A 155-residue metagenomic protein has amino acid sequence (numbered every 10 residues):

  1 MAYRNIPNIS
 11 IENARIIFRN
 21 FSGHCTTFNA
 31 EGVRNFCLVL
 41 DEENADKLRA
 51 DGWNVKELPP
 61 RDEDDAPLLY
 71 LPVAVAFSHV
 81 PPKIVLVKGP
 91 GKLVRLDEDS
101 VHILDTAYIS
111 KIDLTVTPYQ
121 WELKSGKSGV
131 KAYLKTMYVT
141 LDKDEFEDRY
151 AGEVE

Functional and structural regions predicted by a protein language model:
M1-P7, N13, K143-E155: Acidic, gly/ser/pro-rich intrinsically disordered tails
M1-P82: OB-fold ssDNA-binding interfaces and closely related basic DNA-contact patches used across DNA replication/repair
I6-I11, V85-V87, D105-K111: N-terminal start-of-chain detector that recognizes signal peptides and the immediate post-cleavage beginning
E31, D64, A107, V130-A132: A generic structural signal for short, non-catalytic loop/turn and secondary-structure boundary residues
V39-D41, Y119, T140: Solvent-exposed residues in well-ordered beta-strands and their adjoining turns, especially edge/terminal strands
L71-V101: Beta-strand/loop nucleic-acid-binding surfaces
P90-I112, Y119-V130: Exposed beta-sheet edge/beta-hairpin loop segments within beta-rich domains
T117, K124-E145: OB-fold/S1-family single-stranded nucleic acid-binding modules
